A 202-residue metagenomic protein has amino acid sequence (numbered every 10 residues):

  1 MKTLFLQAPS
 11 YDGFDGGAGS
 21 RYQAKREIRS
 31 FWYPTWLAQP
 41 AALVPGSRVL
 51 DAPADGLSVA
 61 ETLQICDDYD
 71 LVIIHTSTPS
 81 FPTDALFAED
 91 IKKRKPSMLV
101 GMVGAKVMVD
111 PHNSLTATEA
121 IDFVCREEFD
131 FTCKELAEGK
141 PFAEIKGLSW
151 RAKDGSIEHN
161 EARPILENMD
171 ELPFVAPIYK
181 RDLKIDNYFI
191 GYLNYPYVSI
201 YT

Functional and structural regions predicted by a protein language model:
M1-K2, M98, V198: Nucleotide donor/acceptor-binding cores
M1-S30: Short glycine-rich His-centered loop
A8, V103-A105, T202: Short hydrophobic "strand-cap" motifs at the C-terminus of beta-strands
Y11, E161-M169, L193, S199-Y201: Accessory C-terminal segments flanking Radical SAM cores
R29-S30, S77-T78, Y195, S199: Short acidic-aromatic active-site loops that bind/stabilize oxyanions
W36, P40-N168: Glycine-rich beta-alpha loop elements in corrinoid/cobalamin-binding modules across cobalamin-dependent enzymes
V175-T202: Radical SAM [4Fe-4S] cluster-binding motif and immediate context
